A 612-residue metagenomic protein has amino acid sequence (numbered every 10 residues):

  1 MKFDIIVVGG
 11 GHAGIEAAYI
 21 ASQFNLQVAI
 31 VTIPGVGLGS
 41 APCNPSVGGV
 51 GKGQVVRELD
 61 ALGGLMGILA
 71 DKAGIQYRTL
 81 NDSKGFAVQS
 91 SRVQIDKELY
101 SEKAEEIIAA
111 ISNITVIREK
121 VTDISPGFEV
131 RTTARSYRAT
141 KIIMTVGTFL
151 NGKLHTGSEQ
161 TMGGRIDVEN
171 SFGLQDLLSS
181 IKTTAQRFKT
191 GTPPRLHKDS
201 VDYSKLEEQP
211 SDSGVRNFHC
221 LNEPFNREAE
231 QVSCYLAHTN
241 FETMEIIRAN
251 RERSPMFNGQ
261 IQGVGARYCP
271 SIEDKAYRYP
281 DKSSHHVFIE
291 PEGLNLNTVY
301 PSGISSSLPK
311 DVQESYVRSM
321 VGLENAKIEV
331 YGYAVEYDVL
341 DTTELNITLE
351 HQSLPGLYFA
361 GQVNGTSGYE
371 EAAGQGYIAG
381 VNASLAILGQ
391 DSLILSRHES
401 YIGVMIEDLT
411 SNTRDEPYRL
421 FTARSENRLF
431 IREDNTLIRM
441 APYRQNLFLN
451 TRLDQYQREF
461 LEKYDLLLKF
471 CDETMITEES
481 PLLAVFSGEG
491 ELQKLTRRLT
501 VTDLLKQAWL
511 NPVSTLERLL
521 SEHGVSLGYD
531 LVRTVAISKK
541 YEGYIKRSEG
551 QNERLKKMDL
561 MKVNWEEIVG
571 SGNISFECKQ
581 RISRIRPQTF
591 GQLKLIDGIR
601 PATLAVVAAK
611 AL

Functional and structural regions predicted by a protein language model:
M1-A13: Beta1/beta-strand and adjacent pyrophosphate-binding region of the FAD-binding site in flavoprotein oxidoreductases
F3, T133-K141: Core beta-strand elements of the Rossmann-like FAD/NAD(P) dinucleotide-binding domain in flavoenzyme oxidoreductases
Y19-V121, T145-R165, E169, G173-Q175 (+4 more regions): Conserved N-terminal/central alpha/beta ligand/cofactor-binding core
P34-G35, D176-E314, S411-L504, A508: An anion/pyrophosphate-binding glycine-rich loop and adjacent beta-alpha core in soluble alpha-beta enzymes
D123-S136: Conserved beta-strand-loop-beta-strand element in the redox core of flavoprotein oxidoreductases
Y300-T366, L393-E407, G528-R581, R586: A glycine-rich dinucleotide-binding beta-alpha-beta segment and adjacent secondary-structure elements that constitute
A373-L393: Internal hydrophobic alpha-helix adjacent to the cofactor/substrate pocket in enzyme cavities
R424, T436-L437, A441-Q445, N450-A611: Extended, charge-enriched "interface" segments that sit outside catalytic cores
